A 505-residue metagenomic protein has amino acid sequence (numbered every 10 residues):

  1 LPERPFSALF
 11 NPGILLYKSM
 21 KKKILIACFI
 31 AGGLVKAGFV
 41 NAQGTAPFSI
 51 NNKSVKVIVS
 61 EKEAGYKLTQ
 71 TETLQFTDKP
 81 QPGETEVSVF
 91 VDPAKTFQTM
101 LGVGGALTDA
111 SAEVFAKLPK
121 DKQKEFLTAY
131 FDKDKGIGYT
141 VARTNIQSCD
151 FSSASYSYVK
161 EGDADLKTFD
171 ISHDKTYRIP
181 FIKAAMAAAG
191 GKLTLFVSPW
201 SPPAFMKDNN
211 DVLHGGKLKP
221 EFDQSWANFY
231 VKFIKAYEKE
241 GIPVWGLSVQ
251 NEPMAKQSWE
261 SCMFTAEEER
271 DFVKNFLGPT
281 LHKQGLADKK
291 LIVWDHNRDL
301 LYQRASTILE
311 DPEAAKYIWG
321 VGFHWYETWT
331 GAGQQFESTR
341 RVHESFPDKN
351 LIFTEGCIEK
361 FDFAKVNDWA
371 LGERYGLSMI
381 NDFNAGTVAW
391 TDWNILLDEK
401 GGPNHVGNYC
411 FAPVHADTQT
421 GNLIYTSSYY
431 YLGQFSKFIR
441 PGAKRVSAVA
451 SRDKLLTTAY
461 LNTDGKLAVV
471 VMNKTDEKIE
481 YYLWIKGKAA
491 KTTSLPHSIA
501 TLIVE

Functional and structural regions predicted by a protein language model:
L1-F48: Bacterial Sec-dependent N-terminal signal peptides
L68-V244, T265, N275: N-terminal catalytic cores of secreted or lumenal carbohydrate-active enzymes
G105, G138, L195, L247 (+5 more regions): Conserved, mostly hydrophobic/aromatic
K135-A142, G190-T194, E240-G246, L286-K290 (+5 more regions): Loop/turn elements at helix/coil->beta-strand transitions in domains of secreted/extracellular proteins
S225-P243, P253-E359: Active-site neighborhood of glycoside hydrolase catalytic domains
N350-Y431, S447-A450: Aromatic/acidic polysaccharide-binding cleft in carbohydrate-active enzymes
K437, A448-K486, H497: Carbohydrate-binding surface patches
T493-E505: C-terminal beta-strand-rich structural cap/linker in extracellular carbohydrate-active enzymes
